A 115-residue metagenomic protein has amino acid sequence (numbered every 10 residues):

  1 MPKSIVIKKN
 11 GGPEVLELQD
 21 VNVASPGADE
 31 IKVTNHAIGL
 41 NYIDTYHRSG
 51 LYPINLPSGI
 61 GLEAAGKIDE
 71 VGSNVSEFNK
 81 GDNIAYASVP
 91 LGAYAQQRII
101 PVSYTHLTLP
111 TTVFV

Functional and structural regions predicted by a protein language model:
P2-K3: Extreme N-terminal starter segment of soluble prokaryotic enzymes
K8-V15: Extracellular beta-rich ligand/substrate-recognition surface
N22-G39, S49-G92: Glycine-rich beta-strand-centered segment in the early N-terminal region that forms part of a ligand/cofactor-binding
I43-T45: Cytochrome P450 core scaffold surrounding the K-helix E-X-X-R motif and the conserved "meander" helix-loop region
G92-R98: Short, Lys/Arg- and Gly-enriched loop/turn segments at beta-strand edges
I99-Y104: Structured surface patches comprising rigid loops and adjacent beta-strands/short helices at the edges of well-ordered
T105-T111: Conserved small/polar residues in nucleotide/adenosyl-binding loops
